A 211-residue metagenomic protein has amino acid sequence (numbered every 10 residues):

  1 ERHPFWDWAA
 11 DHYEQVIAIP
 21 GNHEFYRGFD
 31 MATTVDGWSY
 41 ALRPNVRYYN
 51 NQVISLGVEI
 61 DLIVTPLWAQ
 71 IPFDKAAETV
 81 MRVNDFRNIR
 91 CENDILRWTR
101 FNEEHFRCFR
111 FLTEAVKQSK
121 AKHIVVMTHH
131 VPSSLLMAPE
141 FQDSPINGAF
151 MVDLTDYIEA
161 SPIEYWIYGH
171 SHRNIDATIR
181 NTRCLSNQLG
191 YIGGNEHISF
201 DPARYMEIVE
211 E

Functional and structural regions predicted by a protein language model:
E1-G57, E140-A160: Core catalytic region of metal-dependent phosphoesterases/phosphodiesterases, especially metallo-beta-lactamase-like
E1-H3, H23-T33, V53-L56, A69-F73 (+3 more regions): Active-site environment of divalent metal-dependent phosphoester hydrolases
H3-A10, F106-T113, K117, A203: Amphipathic, non-transmembrane alpha-helical secondary structure
I17-N22, R47-N51, V125-T128, I158-R173 (+1 more regions): Active-site neighborhood of phospho(di)ester-bond hydrolases with catalytic His/Asp-centered motifs
V53-V64, H123, T178-R183: Beta-strand-turn-beta hairpins that frame and shape the catalytic cleft of phosphate-ester-processing enzymes
L56, A138, S144-E164, H172-E211: Binuclear metal-dependent phosphoesterase catalytic core
L56-G57, K117-K122, P162: Glycine-rich phosphate-binding loop signature in dinucleotide/nucleotide-binding domains
I63-V125, H130-F141: Active-site-proximal loop/helix segment associated with metal-binding centers of metalloenzymes
